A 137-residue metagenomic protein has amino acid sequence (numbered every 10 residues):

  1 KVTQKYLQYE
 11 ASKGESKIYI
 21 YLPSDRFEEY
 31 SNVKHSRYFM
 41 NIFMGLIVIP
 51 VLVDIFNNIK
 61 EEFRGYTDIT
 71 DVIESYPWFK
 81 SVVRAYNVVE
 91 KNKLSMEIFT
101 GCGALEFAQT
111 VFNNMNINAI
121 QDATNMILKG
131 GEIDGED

Functional and structural regions predicted by a protein language model:
K1-D137: Bergerat-fold GHKL/Histidine-kinase-like ATPase
